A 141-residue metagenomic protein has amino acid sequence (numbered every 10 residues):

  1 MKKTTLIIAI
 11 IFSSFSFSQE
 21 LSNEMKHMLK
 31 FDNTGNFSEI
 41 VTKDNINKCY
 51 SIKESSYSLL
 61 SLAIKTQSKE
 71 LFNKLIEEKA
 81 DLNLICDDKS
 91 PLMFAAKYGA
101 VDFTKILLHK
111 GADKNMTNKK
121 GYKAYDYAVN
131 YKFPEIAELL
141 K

Functional and structural regions predicted by a protein language model:
T4-S13: Sec-dependent N-terminal signal peptides
F15-S18: Sec/Tat signal peptide C-region and signal peptidase I cleavage site
E20-H27, C49-L60, I85-P91, T117-K123: Ankyrin-repeat boundary/"N-cap" motif
G35-N36, E70-L71, D102-F103, E135-I136: Conserved ankyrin/ankyrin-like repeat signature
I40-N47, N73-D81, K105-D113, L139-K141: Ankyrin repeat domain, specifically the short helix-to-loop turn at the C-terminus of the second helix of each repeat
K114-K141: Leucine-rich solenoid repeat scaffolds
